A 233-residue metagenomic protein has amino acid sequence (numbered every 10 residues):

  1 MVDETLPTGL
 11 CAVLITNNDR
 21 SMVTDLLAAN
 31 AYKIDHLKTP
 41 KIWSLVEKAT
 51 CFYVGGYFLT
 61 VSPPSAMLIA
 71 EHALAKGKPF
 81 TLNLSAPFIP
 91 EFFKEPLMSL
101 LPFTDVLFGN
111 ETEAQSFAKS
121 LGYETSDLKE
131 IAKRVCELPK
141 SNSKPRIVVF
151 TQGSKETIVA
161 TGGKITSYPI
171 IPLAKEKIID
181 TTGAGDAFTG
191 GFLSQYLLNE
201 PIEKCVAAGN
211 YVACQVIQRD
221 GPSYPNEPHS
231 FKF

Functional and structural regions predicted by a protein language model:
M1-S167, I171, P222, N226-F233: Ribokinase/PfkB-type carbohydrate-kinase core domain
K140-R146, S154, P172-F233: Conserved post-catalytic alpha-helical subdomain immediately downstream of the catalytic base and nucleotide-binding
